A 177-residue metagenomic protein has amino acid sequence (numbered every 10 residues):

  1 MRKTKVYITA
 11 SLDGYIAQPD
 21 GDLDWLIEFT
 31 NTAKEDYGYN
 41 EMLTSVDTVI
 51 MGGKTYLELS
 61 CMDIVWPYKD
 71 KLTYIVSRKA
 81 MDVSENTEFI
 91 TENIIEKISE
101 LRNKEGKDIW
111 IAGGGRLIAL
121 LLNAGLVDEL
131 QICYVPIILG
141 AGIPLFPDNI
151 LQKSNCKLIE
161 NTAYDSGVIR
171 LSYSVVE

Functional and structural regions predicted by a protein language model:
M1-E177: Enzymes that bind and transform nitrogen-containing heteroaromatic metabolites
